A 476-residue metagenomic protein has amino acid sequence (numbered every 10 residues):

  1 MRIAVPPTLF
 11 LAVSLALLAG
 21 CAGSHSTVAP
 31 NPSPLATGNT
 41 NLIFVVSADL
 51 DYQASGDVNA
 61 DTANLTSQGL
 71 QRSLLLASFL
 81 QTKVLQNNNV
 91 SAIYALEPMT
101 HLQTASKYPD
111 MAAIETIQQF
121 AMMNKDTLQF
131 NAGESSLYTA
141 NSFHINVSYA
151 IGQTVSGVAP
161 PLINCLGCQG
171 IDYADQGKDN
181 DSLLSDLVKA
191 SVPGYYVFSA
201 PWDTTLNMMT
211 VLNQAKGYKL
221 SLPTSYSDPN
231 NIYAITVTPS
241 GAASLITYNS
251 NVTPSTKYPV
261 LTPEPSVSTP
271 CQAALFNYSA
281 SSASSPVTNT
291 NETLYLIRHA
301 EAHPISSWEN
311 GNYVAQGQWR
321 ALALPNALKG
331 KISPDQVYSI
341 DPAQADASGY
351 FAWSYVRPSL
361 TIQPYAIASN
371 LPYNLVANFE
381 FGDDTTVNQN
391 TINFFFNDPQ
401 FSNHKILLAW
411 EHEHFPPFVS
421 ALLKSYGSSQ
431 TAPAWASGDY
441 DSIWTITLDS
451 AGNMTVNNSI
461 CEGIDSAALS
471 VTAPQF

Functional and structural regions predicted by a protein language model:
M1-F10: Bacterial N-terminal signal peptides that target proteins for export
L11-V13, L17-G20, Y373, V471: Generic detector of low-complexity/intrinsically disordered segments and short hydrophobic N-terminal stretches
L15-L35: Bacterial Sec-dependent N-terminal signal peptides
N31-D186, A190-P193, T205, M209-P399 (+1 more regions): Active-site-proximal alpha-helix that buttresses catalytic centers in soluble enzyme cores
Y195-F198, L407: Cysteine-clustered segments with highest specificity for TGF-beta superfamily mature ligands
S402-H404: C-terminal active-site subregion of NodB/CE4 polysaccharide deacetylases
